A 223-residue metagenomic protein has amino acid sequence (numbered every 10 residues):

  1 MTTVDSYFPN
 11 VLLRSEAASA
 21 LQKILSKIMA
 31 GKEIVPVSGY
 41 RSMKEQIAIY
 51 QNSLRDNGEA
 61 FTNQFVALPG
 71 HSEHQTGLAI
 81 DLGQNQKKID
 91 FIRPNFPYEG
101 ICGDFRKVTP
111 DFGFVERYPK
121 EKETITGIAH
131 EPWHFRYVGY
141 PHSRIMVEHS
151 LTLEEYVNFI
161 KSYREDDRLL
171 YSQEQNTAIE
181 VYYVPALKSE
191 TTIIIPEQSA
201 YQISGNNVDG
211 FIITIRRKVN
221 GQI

Functional and structural regions predicted by a protein language model:
M1-I160, R164-L170, T177-V184, K188-G221: Cell-envelope/glycan interface and biosynthesis
